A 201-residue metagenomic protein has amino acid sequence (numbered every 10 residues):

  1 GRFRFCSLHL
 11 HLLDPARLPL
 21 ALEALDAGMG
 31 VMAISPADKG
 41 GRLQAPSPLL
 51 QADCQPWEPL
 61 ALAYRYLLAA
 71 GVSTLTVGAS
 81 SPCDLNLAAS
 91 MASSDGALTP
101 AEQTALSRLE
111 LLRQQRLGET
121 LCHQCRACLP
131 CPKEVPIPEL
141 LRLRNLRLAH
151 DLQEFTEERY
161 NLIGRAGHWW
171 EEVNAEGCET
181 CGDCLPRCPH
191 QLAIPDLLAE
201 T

Functional and structural regions predicted by a protein language model:
G1-R144, A149-I163, H168-W170, D196: Beta/alpha (TIM)-barrel catalytic core signal, keyed to glycine-rich beta->alpha loops juxtaposed to Asp/Glu that bind
C122-C131, C178-C184, C188: Short cysteine clusters
W169-D183, Q191-P195: Iron-sulfur-cluster electron-transfer modules
